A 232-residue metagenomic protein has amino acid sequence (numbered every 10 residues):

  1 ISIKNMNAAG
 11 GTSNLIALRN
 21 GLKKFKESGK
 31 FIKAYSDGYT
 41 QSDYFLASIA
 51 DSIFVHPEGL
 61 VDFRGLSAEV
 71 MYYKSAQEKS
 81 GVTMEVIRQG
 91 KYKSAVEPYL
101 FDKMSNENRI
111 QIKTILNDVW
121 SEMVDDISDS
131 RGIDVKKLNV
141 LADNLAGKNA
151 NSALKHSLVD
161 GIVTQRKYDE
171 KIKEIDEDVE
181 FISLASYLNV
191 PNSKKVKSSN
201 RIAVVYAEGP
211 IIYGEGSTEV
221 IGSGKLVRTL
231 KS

Functional and structural regions predicted by a protein language model:
S2-D134, N139, D143, G147 (+1 more regions): Small-residue-centered hinge/linker elements
